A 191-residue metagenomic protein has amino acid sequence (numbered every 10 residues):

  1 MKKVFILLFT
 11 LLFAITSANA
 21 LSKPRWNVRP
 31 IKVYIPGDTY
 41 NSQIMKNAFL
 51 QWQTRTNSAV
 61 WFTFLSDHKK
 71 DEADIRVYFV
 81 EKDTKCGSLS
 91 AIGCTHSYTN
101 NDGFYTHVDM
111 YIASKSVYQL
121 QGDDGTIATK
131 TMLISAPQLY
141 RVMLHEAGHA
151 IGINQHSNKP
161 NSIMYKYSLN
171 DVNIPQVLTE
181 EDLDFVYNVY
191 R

Functional and structural regions predicted by a protein language model:
M1-V4, A136: Structural motif marking the loop-to-transmembrane transition
K3-S42, F49, D83-K85, I92-G103: Disordered inhibitory propeptide/activation segment of secreted metzincin zinc metalloprotease zymogens, centered on
L7, Y34, Y78, Y111-A113 (+1 more regions): Residues in well-ordered beta-strands of folded domains
P24-W26, D38-T39, K69, S135 (+1 more regions): Helix N-cap and loop-to-helix transition residues
N27-I31, A73, T106-V108, P160: Envelope-exposed proteins and targeting segments
K32-I35, A128-T131, S168: A short, structure-level motif marking secondary-structure boundaries and short turns
I44-A150: Metzincin-family zinc-dependent endopeptidase catalytic domain
T106-A128, P137-Q138, I153-R191: Metalloprotease/metallohydrolase-associated module, dominated by Zn2+-dependent proteases
